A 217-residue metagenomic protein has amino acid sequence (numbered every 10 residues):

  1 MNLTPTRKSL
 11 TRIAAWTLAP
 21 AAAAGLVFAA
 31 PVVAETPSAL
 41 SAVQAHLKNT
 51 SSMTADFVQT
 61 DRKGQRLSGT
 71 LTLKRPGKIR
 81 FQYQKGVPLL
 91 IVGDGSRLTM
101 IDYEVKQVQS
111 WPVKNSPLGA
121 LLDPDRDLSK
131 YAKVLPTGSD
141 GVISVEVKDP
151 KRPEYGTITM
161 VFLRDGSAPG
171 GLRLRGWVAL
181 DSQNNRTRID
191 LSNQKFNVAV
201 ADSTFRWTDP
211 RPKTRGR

Functional and structural regions predicted by a protein language model:
N2-A21: Bacterial N-terminal signal peptides that target proteins for export
F28-A34: Sec/Tat signal peptide C-region and signal peptidase I cleavage site
A45-G64: A short, Trp-centered hydrophobic/proline-enriched beta-strand micro-motif
T50-S52, R66-S68, K74-P76, G86 (+6 more regions): Extracytoplasmic
D61-K63, E104, Q183: Solvent-exposed strand-loop boundary residues in beta-sheet-rich modules
T70-L122, T187: An acidic-aromatic
S129-Y131, P136-R217: Gly/Pro-enriched, hydrophobic low-complexity segments that function as extracytoplasmic propeptides/linkers
